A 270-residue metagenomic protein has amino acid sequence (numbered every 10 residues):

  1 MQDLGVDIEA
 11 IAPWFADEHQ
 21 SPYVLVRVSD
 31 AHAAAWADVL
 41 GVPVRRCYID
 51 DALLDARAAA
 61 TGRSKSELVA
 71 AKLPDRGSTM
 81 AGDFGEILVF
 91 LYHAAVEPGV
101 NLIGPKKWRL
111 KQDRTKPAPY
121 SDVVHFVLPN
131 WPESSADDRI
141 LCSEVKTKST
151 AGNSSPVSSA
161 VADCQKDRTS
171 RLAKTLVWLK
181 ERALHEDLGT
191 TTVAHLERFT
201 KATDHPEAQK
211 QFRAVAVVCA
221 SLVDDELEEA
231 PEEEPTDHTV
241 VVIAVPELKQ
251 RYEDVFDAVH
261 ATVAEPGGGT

Functional and structural regions predicted by a protein language model:
M1-T61, L68, R76, A258-T270: Nuclease-adjacent, charged terminal/linker segments that flank catalytic cores
V69-F90, Q112-D113: A short, highly charged nucleic-acid-interacting micro-segment common to nuclease and nuclease-linked defense proteins
H93, V123-H125, L141-T147: Conserved catalytic cores of phosphodiester-cleaving nucleases, focusing on short active-site segments
V96-K116: A short acidic/basic microdomain associated with nuclease active sites
F126-C142: Active-site beta-strand-loop-beta-strand hairpin of nuclease catalytic cores that positions key catalytic residues
A151-A220: Acidic, metal/cofactor-coordinating or nucleic-acid-engaging core segments within structured domains
K201-L248: Extended, basic/helix-rich recognition subdomains
T236-T270: Charge-rich, low-complexity intrinsically disordered segments
